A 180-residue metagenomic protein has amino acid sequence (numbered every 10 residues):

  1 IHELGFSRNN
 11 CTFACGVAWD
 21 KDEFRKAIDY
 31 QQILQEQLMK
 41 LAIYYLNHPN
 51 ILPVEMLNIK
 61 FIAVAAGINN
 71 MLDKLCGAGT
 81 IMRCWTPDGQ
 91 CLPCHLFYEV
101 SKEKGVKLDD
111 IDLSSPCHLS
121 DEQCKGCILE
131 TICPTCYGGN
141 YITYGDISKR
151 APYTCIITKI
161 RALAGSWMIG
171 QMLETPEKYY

Functional and structural regions predicted by a protein language model:
I1-D88, Y98: Radical SAM enzyme [4Fe-4S]-AdoMet core and its adjacent flexible, acidic and glycine-rich loops/tails across
L96-Y180: Flexible mid-to-C-terminal extensions adjoining Fe-S/redox cofactors in radical SAM and related proteins
